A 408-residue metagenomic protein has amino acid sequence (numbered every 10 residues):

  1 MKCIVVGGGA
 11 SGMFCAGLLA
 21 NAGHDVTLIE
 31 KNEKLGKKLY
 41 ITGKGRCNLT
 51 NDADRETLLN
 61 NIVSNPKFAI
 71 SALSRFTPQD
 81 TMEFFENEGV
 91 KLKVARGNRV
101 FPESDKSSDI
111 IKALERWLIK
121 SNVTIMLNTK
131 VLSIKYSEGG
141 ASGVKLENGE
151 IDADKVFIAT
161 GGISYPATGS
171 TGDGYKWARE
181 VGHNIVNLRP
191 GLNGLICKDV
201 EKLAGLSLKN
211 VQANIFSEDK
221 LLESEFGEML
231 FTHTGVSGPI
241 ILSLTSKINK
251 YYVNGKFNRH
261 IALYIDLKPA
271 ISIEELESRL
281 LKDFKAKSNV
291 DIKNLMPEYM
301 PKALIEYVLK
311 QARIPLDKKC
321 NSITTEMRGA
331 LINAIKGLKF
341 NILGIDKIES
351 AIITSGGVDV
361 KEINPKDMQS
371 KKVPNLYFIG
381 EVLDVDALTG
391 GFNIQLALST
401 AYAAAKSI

Functional and structural regions predicted by a protein language model:
K2-L28, A404-I408: N-terminal Rossmann-like FAD-binding beta1-loop-alpha1 element of flavoenzymes
I4-V6, I29, V131, I151-A167 (+3 more regions): Short hydrophobic core segments
E33-L35, I41, L49, R55-E56 (+3 more regions): An anion/pyrophosphate-binding glycine-rich loop and adjacent beta-alpha core in soluble alpha-beta enzymes
R46-V94: Glycine-rich active-site loop/strand segments that organize a redox cofactor
R75-K155: Feature captures the FAD/FMN-dependent oxidoreductase FAD-binding
M126-N128, S133, E306-D386: A glycine-rich dinucleotide-binding beta-alpha-beta segment and adjacent secondary-structure elements that constitute
K155-E201: Glycine-rich loop(s) and the adjacent beta-strand/alpha-helix scaffold that form part
G162-V181, D384-I408: A conserved FAD-binding loop/helix module that cradles the flavin
